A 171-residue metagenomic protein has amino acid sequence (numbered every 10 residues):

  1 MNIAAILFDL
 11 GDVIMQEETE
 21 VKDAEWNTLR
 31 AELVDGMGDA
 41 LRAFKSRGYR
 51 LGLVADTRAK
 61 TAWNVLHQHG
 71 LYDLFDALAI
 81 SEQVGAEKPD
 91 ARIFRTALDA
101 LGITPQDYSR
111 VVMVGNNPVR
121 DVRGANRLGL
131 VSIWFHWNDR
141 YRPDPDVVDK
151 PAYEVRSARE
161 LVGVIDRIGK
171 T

Functional and structural regions predicted by a protein language model:
M1-T19, R30-K45, Y49-T171: Asp-based, Mg2+/Mn2+-dependent phosphohydrolase catalytic module
D23-T28: Conserved phosphoryl-transfer catalytic core
